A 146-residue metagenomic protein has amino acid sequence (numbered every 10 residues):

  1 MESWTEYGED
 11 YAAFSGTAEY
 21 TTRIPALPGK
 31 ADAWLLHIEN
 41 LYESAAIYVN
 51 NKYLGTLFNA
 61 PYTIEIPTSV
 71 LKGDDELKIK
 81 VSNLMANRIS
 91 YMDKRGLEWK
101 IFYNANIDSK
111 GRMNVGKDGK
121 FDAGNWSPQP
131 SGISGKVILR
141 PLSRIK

Functional and structural regions predicted by a protein language model:
M1-S15, K72-K146: An acidic-aromatic loop/edge-strand motif
W4, E43-A46, G55-T56, M85-R88: Flexible loop/turn segments at secondary-structure boundaries
F14-A26, Y62-E65: Short beta-strands within extracellular/lumenal beta-sheet-rich domains
F14-G16, P28-K30, E39, F58 (+2 more regions): Solvent-exposed loop and beta-edge segments used for protein-protein assembly and interaction
A18-Y20, W34, I133: Hydrophobic core residues within well-ordered beta-strands of beta-rich domains
I24-N50, L57, L77-V81: Aromatic-lined ligand-binding clefts that engage carbohydrates, nucleic acids, or primary amines
L54-I64: Aromatic-rich membrane-interfacial microdomains
I66-V70: Short, flexible loop/turn segments at beta-strand junctions in immunoglobulin-like and fibronectin type III
